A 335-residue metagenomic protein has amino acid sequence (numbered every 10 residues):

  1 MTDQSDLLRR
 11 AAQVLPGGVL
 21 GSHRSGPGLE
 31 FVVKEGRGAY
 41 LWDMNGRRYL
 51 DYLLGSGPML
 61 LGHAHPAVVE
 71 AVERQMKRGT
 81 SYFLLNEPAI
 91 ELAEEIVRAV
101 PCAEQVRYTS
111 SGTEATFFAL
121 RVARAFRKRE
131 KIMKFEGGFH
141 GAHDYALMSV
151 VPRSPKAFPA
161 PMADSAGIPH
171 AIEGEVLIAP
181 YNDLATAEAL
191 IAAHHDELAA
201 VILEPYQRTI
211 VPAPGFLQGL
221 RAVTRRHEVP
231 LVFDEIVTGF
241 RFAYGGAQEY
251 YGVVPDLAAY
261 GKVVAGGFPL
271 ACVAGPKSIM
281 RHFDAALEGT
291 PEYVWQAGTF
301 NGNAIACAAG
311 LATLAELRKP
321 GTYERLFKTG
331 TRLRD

Functional and structural regions predicted by a protein language model:
M1-D335: Conserved N-terminal phosphate-binding loop of PLP-dependent enzymes in the Aspartate aminotransferase
